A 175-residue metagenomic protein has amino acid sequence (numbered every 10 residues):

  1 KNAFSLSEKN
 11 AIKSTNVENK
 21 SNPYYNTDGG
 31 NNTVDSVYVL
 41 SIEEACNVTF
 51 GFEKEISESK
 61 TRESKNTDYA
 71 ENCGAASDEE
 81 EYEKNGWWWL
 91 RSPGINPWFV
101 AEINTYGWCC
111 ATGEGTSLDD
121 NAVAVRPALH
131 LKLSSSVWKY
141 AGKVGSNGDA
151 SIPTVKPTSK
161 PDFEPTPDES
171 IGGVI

Functional and structural regions predicted by a protein language model:
K1-I175: Collagenous Gly-X-Y triple-helix signature in extracellular proteins
